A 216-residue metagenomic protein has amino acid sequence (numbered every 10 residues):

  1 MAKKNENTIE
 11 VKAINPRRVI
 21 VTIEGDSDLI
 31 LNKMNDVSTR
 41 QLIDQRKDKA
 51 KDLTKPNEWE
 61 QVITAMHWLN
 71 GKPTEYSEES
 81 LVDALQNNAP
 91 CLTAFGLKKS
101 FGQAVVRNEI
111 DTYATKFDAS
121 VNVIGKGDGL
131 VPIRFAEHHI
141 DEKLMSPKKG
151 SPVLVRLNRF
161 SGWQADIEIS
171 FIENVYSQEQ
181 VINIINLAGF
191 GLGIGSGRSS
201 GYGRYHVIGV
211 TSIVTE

Functional and structural regions predicted by a protein language model:
M1-E216: RNA-interacting cores
